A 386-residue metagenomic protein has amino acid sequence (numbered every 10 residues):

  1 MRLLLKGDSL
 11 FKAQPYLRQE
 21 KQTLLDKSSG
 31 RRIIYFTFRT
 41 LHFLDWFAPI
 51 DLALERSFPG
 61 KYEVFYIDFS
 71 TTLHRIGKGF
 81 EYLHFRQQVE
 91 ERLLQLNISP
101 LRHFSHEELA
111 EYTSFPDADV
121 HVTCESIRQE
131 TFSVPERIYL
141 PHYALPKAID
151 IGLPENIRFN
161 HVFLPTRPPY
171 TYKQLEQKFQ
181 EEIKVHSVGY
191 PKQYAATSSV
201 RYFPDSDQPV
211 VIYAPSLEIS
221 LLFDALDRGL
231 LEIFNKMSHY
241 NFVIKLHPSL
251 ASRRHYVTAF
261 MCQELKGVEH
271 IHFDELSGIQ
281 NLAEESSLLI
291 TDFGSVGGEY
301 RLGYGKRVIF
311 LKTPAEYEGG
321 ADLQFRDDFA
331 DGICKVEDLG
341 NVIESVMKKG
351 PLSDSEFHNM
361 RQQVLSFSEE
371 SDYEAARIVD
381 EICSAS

Functional and structural regions predicted by a protein language model:
R2-Q22, P141, E155-F223, P248 (+1 more regions): A nucleotide-sugar donor-handling region in carbohydrate enzymes
Y35-A196: Active-site and donor-binding regions of nucleotide-sugar-utilizing enzymes
F43-L54, F65, S187-M261, D331-K335 (+1 more regions): Conserved catalytic-core segment of nucleotide-activated headgroup transferases in glycan assembly
I67-T71, I76-R102, M237-F273: Catalytic donor nucleotide-activated moiety binding site of glycosyltransferases and closely related
P100-H106, H270-E275, F329-V342: Short acidic-hydrophobic, aromatic-tinged amphipathic segments that line or gate anion-handling sites
H121, E130-Y139, L276-G320: A donor-sugar binding/catalytic signature common to diverse glycosyltransferases and related nucleotide-sugar
N156, E181-E182, S295-V364: Catalytic binding pocket for nucleotide-activated donors in carbohydrate/polymer assembly enzymes
S368-S386: C-terminal alpha-helical cap of glycosyltransferases
